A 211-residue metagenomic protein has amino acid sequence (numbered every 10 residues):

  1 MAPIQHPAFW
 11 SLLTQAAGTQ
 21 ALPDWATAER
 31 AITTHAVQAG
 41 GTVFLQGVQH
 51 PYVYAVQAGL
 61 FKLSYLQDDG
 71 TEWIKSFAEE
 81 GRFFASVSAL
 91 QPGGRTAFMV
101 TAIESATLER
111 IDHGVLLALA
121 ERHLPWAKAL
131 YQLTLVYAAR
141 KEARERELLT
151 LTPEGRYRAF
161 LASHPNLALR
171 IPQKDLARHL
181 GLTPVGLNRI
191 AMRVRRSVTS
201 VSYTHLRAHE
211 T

Functional and structural regions predicted by a protein language model:
M1-A36, A89: Cyclic nucleotide-binding regulatory module and flanking cytosolic helices
T33, V37, F83, P165-N166 (+1 more regions): Generic structural signal for secondary-structure transition and capping sites
H35-V37, A78, I111: Hydrophobic residues at beta-strand termini and immediately following loops that shape nucleotide-binding pockets
G41-I103: Cyclic nucleotide-binding regulatory domains
T101-P184, R189, R193-V194: Polybasic "coupling" helices that flank or enter modular domains
T199-Y203: Short Lys/Arg-enriched helix C-cap and helix-to-coil transition segments that create basic nucleic-acid-contact patches
T204-T211: Conserved small/polar residues in nucleotide/adenosyl-binding loops
